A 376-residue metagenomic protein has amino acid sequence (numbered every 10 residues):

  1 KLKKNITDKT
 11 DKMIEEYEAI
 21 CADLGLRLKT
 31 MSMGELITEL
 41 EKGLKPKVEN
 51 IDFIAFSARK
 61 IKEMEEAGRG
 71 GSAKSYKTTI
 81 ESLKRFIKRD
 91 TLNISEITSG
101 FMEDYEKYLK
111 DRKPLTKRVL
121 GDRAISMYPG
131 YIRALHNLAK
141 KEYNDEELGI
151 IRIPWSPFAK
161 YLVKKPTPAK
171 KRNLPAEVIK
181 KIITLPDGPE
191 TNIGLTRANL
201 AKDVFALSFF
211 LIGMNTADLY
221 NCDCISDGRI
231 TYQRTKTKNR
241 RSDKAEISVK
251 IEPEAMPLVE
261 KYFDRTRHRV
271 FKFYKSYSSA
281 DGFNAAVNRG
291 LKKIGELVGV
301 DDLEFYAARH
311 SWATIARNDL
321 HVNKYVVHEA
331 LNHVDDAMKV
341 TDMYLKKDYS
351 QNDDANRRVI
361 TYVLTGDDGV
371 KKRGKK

Functional and structural regions predicted by a protein language model:
T30-K117: Basic/aromatic-enriched alpha-helical hairpins
S82-R85, S95, L115-P157, M214: N-terminal DNA-binding recognition helix of tyrosine site-specific recombinases/integrases
I179, E252-D301: Active-site/catalytic core of tyrosine-dependent DNA strand-transfer enzymes
A206, F210, M214-A217, R309-H333: C-terminal catalytic core of tyrosine-transesterase DNA break-rejoin enzymes
Y220-K261: Conserved tyrosine-mediated DNA breakage-rejoining catalytic core shared by Y-recombinases
C224-T231, D301-D302, V322-L345, G366-K376: Short, polar N-cap/turn motifs at the start of nucleic acid-interacting alpha helices
R234-R240, L331-T361: Catalytic-site neighborhood detector that most strongly recognizes the C-terminal catalytic loop/helix of tyrosine
P253, Y274-S278, M338-K339, Q351-K376: C-terminal secondary-structure termini that scaffold catalytic or DNA-interacting sites
